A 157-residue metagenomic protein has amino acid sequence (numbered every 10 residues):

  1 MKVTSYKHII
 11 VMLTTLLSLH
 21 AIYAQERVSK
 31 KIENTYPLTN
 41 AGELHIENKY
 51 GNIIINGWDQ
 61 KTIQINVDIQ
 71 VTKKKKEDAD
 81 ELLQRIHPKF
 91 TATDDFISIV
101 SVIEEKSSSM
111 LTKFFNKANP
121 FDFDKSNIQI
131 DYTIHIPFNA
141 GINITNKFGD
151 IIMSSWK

Functional and structural regions predicted by a protein language model:
M1-S29: Bacterial Sec-dependent N-terminal signal peptides
Q25-H45, N52-N143, S154: Acidic (Asp/Glu) and glycine-rich low-complexity loops/linkers that are typically intrinsically disordered
N146: Extended, positively charged loop/linker patches that create polyanion-binding surfaces
